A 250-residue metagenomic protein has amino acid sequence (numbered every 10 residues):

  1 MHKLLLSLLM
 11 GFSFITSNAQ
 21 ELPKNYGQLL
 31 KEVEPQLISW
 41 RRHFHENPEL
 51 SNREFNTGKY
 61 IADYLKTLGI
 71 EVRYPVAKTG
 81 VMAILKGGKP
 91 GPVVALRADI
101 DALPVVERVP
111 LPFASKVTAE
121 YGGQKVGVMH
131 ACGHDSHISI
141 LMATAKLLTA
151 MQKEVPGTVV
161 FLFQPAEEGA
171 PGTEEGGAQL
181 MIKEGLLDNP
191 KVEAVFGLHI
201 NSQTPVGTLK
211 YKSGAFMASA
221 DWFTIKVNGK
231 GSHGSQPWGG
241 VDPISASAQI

Functional and structural regions predicted by a protein language model:
M1-L22: Bacterial Sec-dependent N-terminal signal peptides
L6, L103-V105, I138-S139, Q203 (+1 more regions): General alpha-helical segment detector with a strong preference for membrane-spanning helices and helix-boundary regions
L8, I15, L29, E49-L50 (+1 more regions): A generic structural signal for short
Q20, T67, I244-I250: Metal-dependent amide/peptide-bond hydrolase catalytic core, centered on the "pita-bread" metallohydrolase fold
Q20-M129, S139-P156: Acidic/His- and Gly-rich active-site-bordering loop/insert found across diverse amide/peptide-bond hydrolases
T118-M129, D135-S136, L148, K153-Q249: Histidine/acidic-residue-rich, glycine-tolerant segments that coordinate divalent metal ions
